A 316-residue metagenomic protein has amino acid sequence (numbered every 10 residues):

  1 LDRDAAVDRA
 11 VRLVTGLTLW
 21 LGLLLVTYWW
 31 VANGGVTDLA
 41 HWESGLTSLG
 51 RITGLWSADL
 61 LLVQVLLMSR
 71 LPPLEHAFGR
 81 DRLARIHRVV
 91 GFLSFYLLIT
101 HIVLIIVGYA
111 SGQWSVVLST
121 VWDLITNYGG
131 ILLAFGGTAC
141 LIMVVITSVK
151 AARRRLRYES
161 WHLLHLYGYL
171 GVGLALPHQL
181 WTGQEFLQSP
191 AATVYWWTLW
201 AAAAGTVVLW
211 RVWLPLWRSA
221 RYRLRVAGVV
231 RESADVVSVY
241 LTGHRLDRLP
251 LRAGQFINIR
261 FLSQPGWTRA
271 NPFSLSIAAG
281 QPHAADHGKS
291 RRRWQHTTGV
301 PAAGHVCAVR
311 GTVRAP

Functional and structural regions predicted by a protein language model:
L1-D2, H244-R245, L249, T312: Short, intrinsically disordered terminal tails adjacent to the first/last structured region
D4-V208: Membrane-embedded alpha-helical bundles of multi-pass integral membrane proteins
G50, L216-V306: Ferredoxin-reductase
S57, I257, R314: Short, flexible micro-motifs
F95, L262-Q264, T312: Short, surface-exposed secondary-structure boundary micro-motifs
R157, A191-T198, L209-R231: Canonical alpha-helical transmembrane segment with a positive-inside/aromatic-interface signature
V309-P316: A short, basic/flexible loop-to-alpha-helix module at the beginning of a structural domain
